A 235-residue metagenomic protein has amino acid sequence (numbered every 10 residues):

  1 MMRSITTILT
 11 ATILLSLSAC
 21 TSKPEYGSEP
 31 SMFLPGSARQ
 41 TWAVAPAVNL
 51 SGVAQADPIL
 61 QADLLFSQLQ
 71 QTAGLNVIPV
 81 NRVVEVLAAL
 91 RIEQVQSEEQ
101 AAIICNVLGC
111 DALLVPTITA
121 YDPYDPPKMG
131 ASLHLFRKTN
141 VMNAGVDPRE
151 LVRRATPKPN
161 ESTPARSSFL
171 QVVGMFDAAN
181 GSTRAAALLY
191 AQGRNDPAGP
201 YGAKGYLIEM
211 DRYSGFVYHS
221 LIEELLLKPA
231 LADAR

Functional and structural regions predicted by a protein language model:
M1-L9: Bacterial N-terminal signal peptides that target proteins for export
I8-S18: Bacterial N-terminal signal peptides
C20-A38, Y124, K128, R137-R235: C-terminal/domain-edge helix-coil "capping" segments
A38-G52, N81-V86, P197-Y201: Acidic/histidine-rich, surface-exposed loop or edge segments in extracytoplasmic proteins
A38-T41, A73, G109-L114, P127-S132: Envelope-exposed proteins and targeting segments
A47-N49, R82-V83, I118-Y121, S132-V141: Solvent-exposed coil/turn segments that connect beta secondary-structure elements in extracytoplasmic/periplasmic
G52-T117, A155-E161, S168, S220-P229: N-terminal segment of the mature soluble domain
V53, A120-P126: Solvent-exposed loop/turn segments connecting transmembrane beta-strands in outer-membrane beta-barrel proteins
